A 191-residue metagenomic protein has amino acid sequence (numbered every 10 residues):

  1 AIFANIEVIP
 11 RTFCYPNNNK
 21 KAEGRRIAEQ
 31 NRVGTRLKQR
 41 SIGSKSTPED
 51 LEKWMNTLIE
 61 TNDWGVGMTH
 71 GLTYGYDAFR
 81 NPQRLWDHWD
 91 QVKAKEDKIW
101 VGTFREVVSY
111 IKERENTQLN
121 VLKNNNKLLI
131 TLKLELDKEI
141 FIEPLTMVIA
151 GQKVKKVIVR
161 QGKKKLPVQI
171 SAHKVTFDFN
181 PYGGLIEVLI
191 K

Functional and structural regions predicted by a protein language model:
A4-N31, S46-I59, W64-I140, T146-P167: C-terminal domain-boundary segment and adjacent tail
V33-R40: Local beta-strand/beta-hairpin segments that build beta-sheet-rich folds
L37, G65, T117, L145 (+2 more regions): A broad, low-specificity signal marking well-ordered, structured residues that form hydrophobic/aromatic
Q39, K164-S171: Short, surface-exposed loop motifs enriched in S/T, G, D/E and P with embedded aromatic residues
S171-K191: C-terminal beta-strand-rich structural cap/linker in extracellular carbohydrate-active enzymes
